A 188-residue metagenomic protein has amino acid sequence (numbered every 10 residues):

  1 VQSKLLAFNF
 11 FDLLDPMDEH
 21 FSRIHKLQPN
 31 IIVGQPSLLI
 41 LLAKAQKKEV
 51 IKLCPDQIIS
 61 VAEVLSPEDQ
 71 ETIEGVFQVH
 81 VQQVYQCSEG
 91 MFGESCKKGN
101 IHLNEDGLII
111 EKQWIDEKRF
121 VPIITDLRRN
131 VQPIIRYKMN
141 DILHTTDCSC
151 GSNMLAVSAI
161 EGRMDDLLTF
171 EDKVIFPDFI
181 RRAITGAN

Functional and structural regions predicted by a protein language model:
S3-N188: Active-site glycine/GP-rich loop and adjacent strand/helix microenvironment that borders small-molecule binding pockets
